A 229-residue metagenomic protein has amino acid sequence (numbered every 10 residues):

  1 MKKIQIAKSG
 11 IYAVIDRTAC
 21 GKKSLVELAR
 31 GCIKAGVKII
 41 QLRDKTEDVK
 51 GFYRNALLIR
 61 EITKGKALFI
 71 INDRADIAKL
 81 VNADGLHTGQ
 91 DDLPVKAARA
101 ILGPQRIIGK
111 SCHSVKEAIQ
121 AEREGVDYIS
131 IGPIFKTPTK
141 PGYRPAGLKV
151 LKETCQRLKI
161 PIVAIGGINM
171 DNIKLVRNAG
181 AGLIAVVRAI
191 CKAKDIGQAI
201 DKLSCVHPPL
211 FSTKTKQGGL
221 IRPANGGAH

Functional and structural regions predicted by a protein language model:
M1, C205-H229: Intrinsic disorder/low-complexity segments
M1-V95, R99-Y128, Y143-A146, E153 (+3 more regions): Conserved N-terminal beta1-alpha1 strand-loop-helix module at the mouth
G125, A179-G182: As written
I131, K136-Y143: Phosphate-binding beta-alpha-beta segment of Rossmann-like dinucleotide-binding domains, i.e., the NAD(P)
L148-L151, L183: Short amphipathic alpha-helical surface patches that serve as generic macromolecular interface elements
A181-A189: Short, electropositive alpha-helical surface patch
